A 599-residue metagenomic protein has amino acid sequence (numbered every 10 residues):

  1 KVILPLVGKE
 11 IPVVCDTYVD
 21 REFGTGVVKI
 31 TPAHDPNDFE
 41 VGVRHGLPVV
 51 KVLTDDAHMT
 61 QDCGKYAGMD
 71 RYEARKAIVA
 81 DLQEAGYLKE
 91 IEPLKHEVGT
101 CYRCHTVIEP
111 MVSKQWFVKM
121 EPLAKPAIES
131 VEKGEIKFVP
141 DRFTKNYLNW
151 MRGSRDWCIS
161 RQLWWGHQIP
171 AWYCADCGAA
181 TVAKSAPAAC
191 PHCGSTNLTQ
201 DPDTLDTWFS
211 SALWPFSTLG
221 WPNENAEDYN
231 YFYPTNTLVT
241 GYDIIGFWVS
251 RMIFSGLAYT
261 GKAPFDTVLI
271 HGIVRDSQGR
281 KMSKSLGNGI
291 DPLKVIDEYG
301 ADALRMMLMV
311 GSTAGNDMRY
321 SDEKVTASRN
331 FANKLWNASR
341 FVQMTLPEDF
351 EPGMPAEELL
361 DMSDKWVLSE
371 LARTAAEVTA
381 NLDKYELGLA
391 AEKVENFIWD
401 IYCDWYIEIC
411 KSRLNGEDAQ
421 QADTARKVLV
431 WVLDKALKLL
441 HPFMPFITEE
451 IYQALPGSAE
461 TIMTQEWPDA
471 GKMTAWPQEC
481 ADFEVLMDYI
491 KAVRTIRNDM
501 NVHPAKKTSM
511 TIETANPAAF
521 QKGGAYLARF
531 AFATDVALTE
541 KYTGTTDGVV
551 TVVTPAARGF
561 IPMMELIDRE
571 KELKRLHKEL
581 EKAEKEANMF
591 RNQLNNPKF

Functional and structural regions predicted by a protein language model:
K1-D56, L123-S160, A189-G194, S217-Y233 (+3 more regions): NTP-handling and nucleic-acid-processing catalytic cores
V2, K9, Y18-D176, I244 (+7 more regions): Residue patterns forming the tRNA-binding/recognition surfaces of aminoacyl-tRNA synthetases and related DALR
V43, V49, G256-K262: Active-site palm subdomain of RNA-directed nucleic acid polymerases
E109-K114, V118, D206-F216: N-terminal beta-alpha "docking/capping" segments at the starts of catalytic domains in thioester/acy l-group-handling
N149-F209, L213, A258-A301, N316 (+1 more regions): Feature 926 captures the class I aminoacyl-tRNA synthetase adenylation module centered on the KMSKS loop
F209, L213-W214, N230-W248: Substrate-binding groove/exosite segments of carbohydrate-active enzymes
W248-A258: Short Ser/Thr-interspersed hydrophobic loop/turn segments at strand-loop and sheet-helix junctions that line or gate
